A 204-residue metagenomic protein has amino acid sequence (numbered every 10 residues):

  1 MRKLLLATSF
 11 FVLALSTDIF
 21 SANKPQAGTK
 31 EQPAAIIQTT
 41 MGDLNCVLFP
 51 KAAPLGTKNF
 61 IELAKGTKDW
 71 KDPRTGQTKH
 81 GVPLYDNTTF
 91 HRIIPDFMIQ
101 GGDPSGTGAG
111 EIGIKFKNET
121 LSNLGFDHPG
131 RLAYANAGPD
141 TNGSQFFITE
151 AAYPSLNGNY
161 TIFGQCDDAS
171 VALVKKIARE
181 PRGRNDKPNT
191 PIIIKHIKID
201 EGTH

Functional and structural regions predicted by a protein language model:
L4-L13: Sec-dependent N-terminal signal peptides
A14-H204: Cyclophilin-like peptidyl-prolyl cis-trans isomerases
